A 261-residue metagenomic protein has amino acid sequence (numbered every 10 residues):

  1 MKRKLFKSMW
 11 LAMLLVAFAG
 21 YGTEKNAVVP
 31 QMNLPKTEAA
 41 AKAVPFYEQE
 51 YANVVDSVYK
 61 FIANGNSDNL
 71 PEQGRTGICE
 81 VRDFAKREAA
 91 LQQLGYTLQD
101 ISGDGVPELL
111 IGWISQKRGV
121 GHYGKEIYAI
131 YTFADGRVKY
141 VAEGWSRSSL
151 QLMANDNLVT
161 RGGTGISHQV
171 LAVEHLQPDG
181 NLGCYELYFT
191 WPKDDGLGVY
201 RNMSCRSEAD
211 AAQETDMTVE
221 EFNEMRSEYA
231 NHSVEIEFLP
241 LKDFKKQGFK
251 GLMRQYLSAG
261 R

Functional and structural regions predicted by a protein language model:
K2-W10: Bacterial N-terminal signal peptides that target proteins for export
G22-G65, R161-R261: Acidic, small-residue rich beta-repeat scaffolds with periodic aromatic anchors
M32-A90, D135-S149: Blade-edge motifs of beta-propeller repeat domains
A85-A89, Q116-Y123, G162-G165: Short consensus segments that form the blades of beta-propeller domains, in both extracellular/periplasmic
Q92-I101, R147-L158: Beta-propeller blade termini
S102-I114, D156-R161: Acidic/hydrophobic-patterned starts of short beta strands in beta-sheet-rich repeat architectures
G119-A129, S167-V173: Structural motif
I127-A142, V173-E186: Surface-exposed loop/turn elements that mediate protein-protein interactions on large endomembrane-trafficking
